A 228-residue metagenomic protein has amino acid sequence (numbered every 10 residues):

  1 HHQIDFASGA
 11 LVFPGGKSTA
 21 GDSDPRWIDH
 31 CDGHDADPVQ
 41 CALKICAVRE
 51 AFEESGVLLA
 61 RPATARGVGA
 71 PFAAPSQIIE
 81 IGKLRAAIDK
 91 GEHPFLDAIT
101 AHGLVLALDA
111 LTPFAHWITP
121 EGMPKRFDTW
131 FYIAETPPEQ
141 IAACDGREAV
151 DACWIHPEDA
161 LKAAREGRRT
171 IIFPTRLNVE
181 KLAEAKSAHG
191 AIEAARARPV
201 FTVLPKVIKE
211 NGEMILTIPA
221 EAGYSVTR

Functional and structural regions predicted by a protein language model:
H1-R228: N-terminal leader/linker segments that precede catalytic domains of diphosphate-processing enzymes
